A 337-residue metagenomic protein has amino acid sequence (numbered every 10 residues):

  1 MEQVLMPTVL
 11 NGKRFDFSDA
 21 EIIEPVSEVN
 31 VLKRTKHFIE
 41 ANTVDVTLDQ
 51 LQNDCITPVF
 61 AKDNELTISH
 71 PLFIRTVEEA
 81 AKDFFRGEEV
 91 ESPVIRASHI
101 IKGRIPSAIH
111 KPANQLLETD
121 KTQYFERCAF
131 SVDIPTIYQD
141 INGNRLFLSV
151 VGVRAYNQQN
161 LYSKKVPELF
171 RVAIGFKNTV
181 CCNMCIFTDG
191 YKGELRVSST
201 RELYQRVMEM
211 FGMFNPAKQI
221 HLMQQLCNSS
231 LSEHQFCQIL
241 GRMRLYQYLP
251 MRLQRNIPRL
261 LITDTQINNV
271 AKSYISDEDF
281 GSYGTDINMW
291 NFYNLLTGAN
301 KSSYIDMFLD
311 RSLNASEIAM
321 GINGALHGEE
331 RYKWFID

Functional and structural regions predicted by a protein language model:
M1-E78, F85-E88, V94-A97, I101: Feature for intrinsically disordered/low-complexity regulatory segments and propeptides
M1-L32, K111-D337: Intrinsically disordered, low-complexity regions enriched in serine/threonine
D83-Y124, C128-A129: A short acidic/basic microdomain associated with nuclease active sites
